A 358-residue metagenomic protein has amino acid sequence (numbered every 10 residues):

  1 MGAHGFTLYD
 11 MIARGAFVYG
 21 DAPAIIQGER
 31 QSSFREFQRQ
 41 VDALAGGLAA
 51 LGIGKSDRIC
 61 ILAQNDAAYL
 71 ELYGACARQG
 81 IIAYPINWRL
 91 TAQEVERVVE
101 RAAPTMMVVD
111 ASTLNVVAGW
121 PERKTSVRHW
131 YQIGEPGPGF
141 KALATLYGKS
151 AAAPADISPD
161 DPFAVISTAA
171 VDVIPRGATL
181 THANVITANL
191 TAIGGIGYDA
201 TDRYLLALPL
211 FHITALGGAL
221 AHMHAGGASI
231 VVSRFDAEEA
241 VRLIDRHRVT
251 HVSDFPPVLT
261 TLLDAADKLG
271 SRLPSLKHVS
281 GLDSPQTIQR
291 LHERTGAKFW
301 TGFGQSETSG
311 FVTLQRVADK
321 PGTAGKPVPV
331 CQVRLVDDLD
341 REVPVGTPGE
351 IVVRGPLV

Functional and structural regions predicted by a protein language model:
G2-G5, A13, D21-D66, L70-G74 (+2 more regions): Conserved AMP-binding/adenylate-forming core of the ANL superfamily
A3-F6, G20, Q132, K149-S167 (+3 more regions): Conserved pre-ATP/AMP-binding loop-to-beta segment of ANL
S33-R35, F163-T187: Conserved AMP-binding A3 loop
Q38-L44, P159, A178-D199, A207-F211 (+1 more regions): Conserved structural elements of the adenylate-forming
L114-P159, A266: ANL superfamily adenylate-forming
I186-R203, F211-H251, T261, A265: Conserved AMP-binding/adenylation subdomain of ANL enzymes
H224, R246-D254, L263-P321, Q332 (+1 more regions): Gly/Ser/Thr-rich phosphate-binding loop
R334-V353: Conserved beta-loop-beta connector loops within the AMP-binding
